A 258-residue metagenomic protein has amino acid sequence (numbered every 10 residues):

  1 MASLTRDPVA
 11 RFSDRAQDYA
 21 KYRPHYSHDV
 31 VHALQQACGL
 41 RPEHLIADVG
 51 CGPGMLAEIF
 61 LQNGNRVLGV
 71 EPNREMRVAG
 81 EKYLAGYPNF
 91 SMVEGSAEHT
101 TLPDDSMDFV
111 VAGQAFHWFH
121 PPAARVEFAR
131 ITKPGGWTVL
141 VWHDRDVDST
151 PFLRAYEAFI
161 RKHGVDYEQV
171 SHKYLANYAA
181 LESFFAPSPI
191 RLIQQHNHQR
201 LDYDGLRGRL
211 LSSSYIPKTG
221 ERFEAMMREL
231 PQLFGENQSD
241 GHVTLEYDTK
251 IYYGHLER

Functional and structural regions predicted by a protein language model:
A2-R41: Conserved class I S-adenosyl-L-methionine
E43-L45, D105: Nucleotide donor/acceptor-binding cores
L45-A47, P53-H99: Class I SAM-dependent methyltransferase SAM/SAH-binding core
P53, Y174-R258: Conserved Class I S-adenosyl-L-methionine
E98-F109: A short acidic, Gly/Pro-enriched loop at the edge of an enzyme's catalytic core that lines a small-molecule cofactor
Q114: Short catalytic micro-motifs in class I SAM-dependent methyltransferases
F119-F128: A short, conserved alpha-helix within the catalytic core of class I
A129, K133-Q199: Conserved catalytic/acceptor-binding region of the Class I
